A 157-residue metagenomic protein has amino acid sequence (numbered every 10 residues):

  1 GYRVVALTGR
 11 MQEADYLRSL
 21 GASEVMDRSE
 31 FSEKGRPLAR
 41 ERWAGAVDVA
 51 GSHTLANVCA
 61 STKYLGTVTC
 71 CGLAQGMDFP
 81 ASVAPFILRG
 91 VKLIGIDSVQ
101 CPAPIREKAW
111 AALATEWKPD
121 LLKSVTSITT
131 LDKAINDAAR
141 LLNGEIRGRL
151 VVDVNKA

Functional and structural regions predicted by a protein language model:
G1-H53, A111: Adenosine-nucleotide cofactor-binding segment
A6, A44-V47, T67-C70, G95 (+1 more regions): Short catalytic-loop micro-motif centered on adjacent basic/acidic residues
L17, A46, V58, L93 (+2 more regions): Terminal peptide-recognition signature
G21, G90, E145: Conserved functional loop/turn residues at catalytic and ligand-binding sites
F31-R42, H53-V58, P119-D132: Short, basic, helix/turn surface patches
H53-P119, V154-A157: Glycine-rich phosphate-binding loop and adjacent beta-alpha segment of Rossmann(oid) nucleotide-cofactor-binding
P104-A157: C-terminal hydrophobic helical "lid"/dimerization subdomain of Rossmann-like NAD(P)H-dependent oxidoreductases
